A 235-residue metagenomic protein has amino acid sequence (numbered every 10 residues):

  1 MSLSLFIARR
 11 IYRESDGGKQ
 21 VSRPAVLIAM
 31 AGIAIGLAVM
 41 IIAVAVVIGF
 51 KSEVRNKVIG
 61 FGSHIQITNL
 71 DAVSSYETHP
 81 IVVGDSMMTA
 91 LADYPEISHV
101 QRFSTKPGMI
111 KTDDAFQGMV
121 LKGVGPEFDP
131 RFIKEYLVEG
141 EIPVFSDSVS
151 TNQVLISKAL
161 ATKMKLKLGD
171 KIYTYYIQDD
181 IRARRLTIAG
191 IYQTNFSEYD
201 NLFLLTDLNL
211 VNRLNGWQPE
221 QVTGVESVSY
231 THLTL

Functional and structural regions predicted by a protein language model:
M1-L37: N-terminal Sec/SRP start-transfer signal
G36-V47: Alpha-helical transmembrane segments
K51-G84: Membrane-interface junction motifs in transport/secretion proteins
Q66, Q153, G224-E226: Short aromatic/hydrophobic contact patches that present stacked aromatics for nucleic-acid/ligand binding
N69, S227-Y230: Short beta-strand-to-loop capping motifs
P80-I81, D85-E220: A structural signal for hydrophobic secondary-structure junctions, strongest on transmembrane helix-loop-helix units
T231-L235: Conserved small/polar residues in nucleotide/adenosyl-binding loops
